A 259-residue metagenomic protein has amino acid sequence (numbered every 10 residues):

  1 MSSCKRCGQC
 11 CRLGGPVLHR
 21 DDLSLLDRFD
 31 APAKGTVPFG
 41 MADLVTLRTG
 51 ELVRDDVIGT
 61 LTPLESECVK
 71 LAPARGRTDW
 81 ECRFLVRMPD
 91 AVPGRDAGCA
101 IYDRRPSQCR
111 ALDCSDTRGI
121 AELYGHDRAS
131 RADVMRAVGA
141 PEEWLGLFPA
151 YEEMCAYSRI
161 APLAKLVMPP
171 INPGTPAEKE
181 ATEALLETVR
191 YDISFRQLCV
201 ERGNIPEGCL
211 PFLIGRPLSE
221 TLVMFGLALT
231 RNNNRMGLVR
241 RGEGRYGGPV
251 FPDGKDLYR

Functional and structural regions predicted by a protein language model:
M1-R259: Hydrophobic scaffolds flanking metal-cofactor catalytic centers in soluble metalloenzymes
